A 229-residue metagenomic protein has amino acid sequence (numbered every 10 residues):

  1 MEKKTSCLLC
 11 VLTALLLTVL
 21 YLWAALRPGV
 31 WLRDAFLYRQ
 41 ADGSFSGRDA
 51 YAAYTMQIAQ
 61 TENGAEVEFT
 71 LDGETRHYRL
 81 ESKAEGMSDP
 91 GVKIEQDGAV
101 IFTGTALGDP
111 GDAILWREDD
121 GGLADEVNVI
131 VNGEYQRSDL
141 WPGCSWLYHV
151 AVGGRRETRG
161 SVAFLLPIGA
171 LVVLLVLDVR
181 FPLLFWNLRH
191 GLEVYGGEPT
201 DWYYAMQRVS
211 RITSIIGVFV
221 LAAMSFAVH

Functional and structural regions predicted by a protein language model:
M1-Y38: Hydrophobic secretory-pathway targeting helix
K3-C7, G160-F164, R208: Hydrophobic, aromatic-rich alpha-helical transmembrane segments and their membrane-interface anchor motifs
R27-P28, G43, Y195-G196: Short, flexible coil/linker elements and helix-boundary hinge sites characteristic of intrinsically disordered
D34-G154: Long, solvent-exposed extracytoplasmic domains/loops
H149-P167: Cytosolic-side membrane-insertion boundary helix
A163-H229: Alpha-helical transmembrane segments forming the membrane-embedded cores of inner-membrane proteins across
